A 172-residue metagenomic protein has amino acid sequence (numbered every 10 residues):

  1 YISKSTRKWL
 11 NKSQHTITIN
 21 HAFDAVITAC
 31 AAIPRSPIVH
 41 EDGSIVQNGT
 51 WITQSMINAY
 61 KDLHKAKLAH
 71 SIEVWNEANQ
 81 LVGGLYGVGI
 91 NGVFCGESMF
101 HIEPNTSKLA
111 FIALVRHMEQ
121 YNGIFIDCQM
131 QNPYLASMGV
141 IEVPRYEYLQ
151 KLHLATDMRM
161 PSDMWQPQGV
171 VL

Functional and structural regions predicted by a protein language model:
Y1-L172: N-acyltransferase acceptor-side catalytic subdomain
